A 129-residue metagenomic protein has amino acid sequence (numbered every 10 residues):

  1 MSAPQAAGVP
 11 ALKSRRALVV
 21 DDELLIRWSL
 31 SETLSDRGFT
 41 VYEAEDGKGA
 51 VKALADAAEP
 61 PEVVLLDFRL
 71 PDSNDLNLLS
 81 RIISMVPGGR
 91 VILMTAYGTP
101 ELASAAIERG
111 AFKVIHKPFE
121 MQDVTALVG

Functional and structural regions predicted by a protein language model:
L24-Y42: Two-component/phosphorelay signaling modules centered on CheY-like receiver
R27, P71, T99: The feature encodes the CheY-like receiver
E43-V63: Acidic, metal-coordinating helix/loop segments flanking the phosphotransfer/catalytic sites of two-component signaling
K52, L76-G88: Short amphipathic alpha-helix used as the core "switch/output" element in two-component signaling
D67-L79: Conserved phosphotransfer microenvironments
L76-N77, G98-K113: Alpha4 helix (beta4-alpha4-beta5 surface) of REC/receiver domains from two-component response regulators
E101, F119-V128: C-terminal output helix
